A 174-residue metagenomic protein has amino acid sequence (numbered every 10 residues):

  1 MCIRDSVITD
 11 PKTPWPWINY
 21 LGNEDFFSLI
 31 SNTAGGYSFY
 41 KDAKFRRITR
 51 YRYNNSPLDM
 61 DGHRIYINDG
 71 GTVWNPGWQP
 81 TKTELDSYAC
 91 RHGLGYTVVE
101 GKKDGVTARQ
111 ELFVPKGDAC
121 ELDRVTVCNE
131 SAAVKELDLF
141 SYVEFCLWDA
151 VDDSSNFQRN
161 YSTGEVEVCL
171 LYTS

Functional and structural regions predicted by a protein language model:
R4-S174: Anionic coordination/interaction segments
